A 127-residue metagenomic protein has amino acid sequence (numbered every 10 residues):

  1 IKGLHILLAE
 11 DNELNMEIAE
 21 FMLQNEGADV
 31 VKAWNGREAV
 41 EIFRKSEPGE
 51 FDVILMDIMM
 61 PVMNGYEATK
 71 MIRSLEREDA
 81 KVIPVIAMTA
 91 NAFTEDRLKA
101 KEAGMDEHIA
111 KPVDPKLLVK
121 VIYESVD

Functional and structural regions predicted by a protein language model:
I1-D127: C-terminal compact regulatory domains
